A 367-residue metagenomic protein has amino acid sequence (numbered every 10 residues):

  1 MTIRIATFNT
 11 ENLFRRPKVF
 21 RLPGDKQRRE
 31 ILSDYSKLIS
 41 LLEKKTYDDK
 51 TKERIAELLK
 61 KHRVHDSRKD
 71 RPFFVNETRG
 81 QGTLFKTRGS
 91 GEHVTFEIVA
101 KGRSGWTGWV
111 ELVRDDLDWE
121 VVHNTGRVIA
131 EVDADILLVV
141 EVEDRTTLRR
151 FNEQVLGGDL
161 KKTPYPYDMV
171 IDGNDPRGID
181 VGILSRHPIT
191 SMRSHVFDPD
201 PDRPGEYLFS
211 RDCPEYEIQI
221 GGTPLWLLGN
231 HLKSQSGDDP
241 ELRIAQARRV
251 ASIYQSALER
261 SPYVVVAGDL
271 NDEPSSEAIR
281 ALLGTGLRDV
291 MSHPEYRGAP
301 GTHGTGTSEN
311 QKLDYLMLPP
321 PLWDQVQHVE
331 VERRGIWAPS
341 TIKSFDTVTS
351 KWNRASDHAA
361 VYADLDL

Functional and structural regions predicted by a protein language model:
M1-G158, V170-N174, D346: N-terminal, active-site-proximal structural segment of metallo-dependent hydrolase catalytic domains
M1-R4, P17, D202, L208 (+3 more regions): Metal-dependent phosphoester-hydrolase catalytic domains
T10, V142, L232, D269-L270 (+1 more regions): Active-site metal-binding loops of divalent metal-dependent hydrolases
E77-L84, I136-P224: Structured beta-strand-rich core segments of catalytic domains in phosphoester-bond hydrolases
V110-D116, D133-V139, V170, R203 (+3 more regions): Second-shell loop/turn segments in exported
H123, R127-E131, R149, E153 (+5 more regions): Solvent-exposed, polar/charged alpha-helical surfaces in well-ordered, non-transmembrane soluble domains, broadly
L137, V170, P214-S292: Extracytoplasmic, non-cytosolic globular domains
D144-T146, P176-G178, Q235-S236, N271-E277 (+2 more regions): Active-site environment of divalent metal-dependent phosphoester hydrolases
